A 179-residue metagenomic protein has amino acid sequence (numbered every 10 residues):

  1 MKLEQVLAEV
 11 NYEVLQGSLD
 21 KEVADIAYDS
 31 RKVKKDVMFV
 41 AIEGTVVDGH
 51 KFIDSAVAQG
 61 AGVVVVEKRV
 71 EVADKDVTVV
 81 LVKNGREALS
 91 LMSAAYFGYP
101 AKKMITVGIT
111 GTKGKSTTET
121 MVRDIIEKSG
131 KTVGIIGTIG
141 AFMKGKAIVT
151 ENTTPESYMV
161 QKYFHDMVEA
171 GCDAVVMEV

Functional and structural regions predicted by a protein language model:
M1-L91: N-terminal leader/targeting and accessory segments in enzymes
L7-V10, E87-V179: Phosphate-binding loop of NTP-binding sites
